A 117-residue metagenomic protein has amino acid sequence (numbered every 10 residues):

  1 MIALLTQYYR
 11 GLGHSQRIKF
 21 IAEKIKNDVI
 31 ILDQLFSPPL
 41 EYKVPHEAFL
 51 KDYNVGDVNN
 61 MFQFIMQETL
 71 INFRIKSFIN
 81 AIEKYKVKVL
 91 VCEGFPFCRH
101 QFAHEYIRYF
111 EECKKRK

Functional and structural regions predicted by a protein language model:
M1-A3: Extreme N-terminal starter segment of soluble prokaryotic enzymes
L5, V91-G94, K117: Short beta-strands and strand-loop turn motifs
L5-R17: A short, glycine/small-residue-rich beta-strand->loop->alpha-helix junction that serves as a flexible
T6, K24-L70, I75: Conserved nucleotide-sugar phosphate-binding/catalytic loop shared by glycosyltransferases and other
S15-I25: Short amphipathic alpha-helix
Q67-E68, I79-H100: Short N-terminal targeting/anchoring amphipathic segment
I71-Y85, R108-E111: Short, charged beta->alpha transition segments
V89, I107-K117: Active-site-proximal region of nucleotide-activated glycan assembly enzymes, centered on histidine/acidic-rich loops
